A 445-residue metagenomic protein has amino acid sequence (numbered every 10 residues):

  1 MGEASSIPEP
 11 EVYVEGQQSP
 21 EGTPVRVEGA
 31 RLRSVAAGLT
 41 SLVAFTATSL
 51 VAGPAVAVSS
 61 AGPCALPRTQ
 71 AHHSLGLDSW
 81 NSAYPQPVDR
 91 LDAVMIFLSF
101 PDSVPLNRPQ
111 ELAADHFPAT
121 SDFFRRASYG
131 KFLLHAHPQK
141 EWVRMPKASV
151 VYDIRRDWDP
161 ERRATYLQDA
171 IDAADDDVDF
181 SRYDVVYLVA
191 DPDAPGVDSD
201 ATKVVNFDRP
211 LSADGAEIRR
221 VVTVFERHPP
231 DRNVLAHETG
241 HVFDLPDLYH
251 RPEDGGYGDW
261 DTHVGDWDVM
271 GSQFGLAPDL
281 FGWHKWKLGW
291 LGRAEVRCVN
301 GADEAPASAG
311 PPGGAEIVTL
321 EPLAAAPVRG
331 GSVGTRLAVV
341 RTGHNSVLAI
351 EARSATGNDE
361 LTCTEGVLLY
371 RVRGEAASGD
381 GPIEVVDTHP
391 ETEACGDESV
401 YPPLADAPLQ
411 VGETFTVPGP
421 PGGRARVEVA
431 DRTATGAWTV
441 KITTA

Functional and structural regions predicted by a protein language model:
M1-L32: Terminal targeting segments of Actinobacterial cell-envelope proteins
R26-A57: Secretory targeting and sorting signals
V56-H228, A236, D254, R424-E428: Zn2+-dependent metallopeptidase catalytic core
L66-L77, D208, D214-V221, F225 (+1 more regions): Non-catalytic C-terminal accessory/binding modules of secreted extracellular proteins
I96-P101, V189-D193, L245-L248, S272-G275 (+4 more regions): Active-site-proximal beta-strand/loop segments in catalytic clefts of secreted hydrolases
D102-R108, A277-F281, N358-E360, S378: Short, solvent-exposed loop/turn elements at domain surfaces
F180, V185, D193-D359: Extracellular hydrolytic enzyme modules, especially secreted metalloproteases of the metzincin/thermolysin-like class
